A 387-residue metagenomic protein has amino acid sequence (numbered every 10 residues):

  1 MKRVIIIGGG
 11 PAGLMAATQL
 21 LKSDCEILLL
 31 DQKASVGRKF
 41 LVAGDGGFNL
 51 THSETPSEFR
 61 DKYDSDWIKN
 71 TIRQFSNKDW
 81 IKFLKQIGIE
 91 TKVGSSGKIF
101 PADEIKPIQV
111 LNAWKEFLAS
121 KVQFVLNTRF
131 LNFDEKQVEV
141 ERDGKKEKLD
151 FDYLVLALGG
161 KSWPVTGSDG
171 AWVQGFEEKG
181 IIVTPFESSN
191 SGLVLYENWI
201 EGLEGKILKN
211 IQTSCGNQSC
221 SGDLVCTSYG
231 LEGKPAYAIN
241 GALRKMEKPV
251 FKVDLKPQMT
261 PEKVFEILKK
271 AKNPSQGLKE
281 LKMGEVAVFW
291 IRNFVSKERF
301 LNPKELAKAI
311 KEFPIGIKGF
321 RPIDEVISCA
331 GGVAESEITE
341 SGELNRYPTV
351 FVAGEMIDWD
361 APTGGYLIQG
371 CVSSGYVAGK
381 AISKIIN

Functional and structural regions predicted by a protein language model:
K2-L29, A378-S383: N-terminal Rossmann-like FAD-binding beta1-loop-alpha1 element of flavoenzymes
I5-I7, L30, F130, L149-P164 (+4 more regions): Short hydrophobic core segments
L21-D45: Glycine-rich FAD pyrophosphate-binding loop
A34-V42, L50-T51, P56-S57, E90 (+2 more regions): An anion/pyrophosphate-binding glycine-rich loop and adjacent beta-alpha core in soluble alpha-beta enzymes
D45-S96: Glycine-rich active-site loop/strand segments that organize a redox cofactor
Q74-Y153: Feature captures the FAD/FMN-dependent oxidoreductase FAD-binding
L126, V288-D360: A glycine-rich dinucleotide-binding beta-alpha-beta segment and adjacent secondary-structure elements that constitute
S162-G175, D358-I386: A conserved FAD-binding loop/helix module that cradles the flavin
